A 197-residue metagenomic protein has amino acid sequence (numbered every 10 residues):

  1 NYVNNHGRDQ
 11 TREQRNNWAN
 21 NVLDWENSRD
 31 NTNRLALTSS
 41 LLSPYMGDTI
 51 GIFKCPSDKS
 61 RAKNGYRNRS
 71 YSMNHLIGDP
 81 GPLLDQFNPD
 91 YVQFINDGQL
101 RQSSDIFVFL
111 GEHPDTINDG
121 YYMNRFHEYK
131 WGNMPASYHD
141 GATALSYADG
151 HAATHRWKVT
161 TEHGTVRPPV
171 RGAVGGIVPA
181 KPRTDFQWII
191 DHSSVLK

Functional and structural regions predicted by a protein language model:
N1-K197: Short, well-structured segments within or immediately adjacent to enzyme catalytic domains that line ligand-binding
